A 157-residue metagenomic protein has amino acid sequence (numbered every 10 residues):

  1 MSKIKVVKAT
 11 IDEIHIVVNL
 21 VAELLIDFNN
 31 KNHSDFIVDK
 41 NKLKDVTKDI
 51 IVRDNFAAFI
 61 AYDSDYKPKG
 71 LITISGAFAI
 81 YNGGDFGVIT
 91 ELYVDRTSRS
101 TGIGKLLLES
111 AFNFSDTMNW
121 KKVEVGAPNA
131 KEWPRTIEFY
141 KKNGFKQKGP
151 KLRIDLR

Functional and structural regions predicted by a protein language model:
K5-N19: A short beta-loop-alpha structural element at the N-terminal edge of CoA-dependent acyl/N-acetyltransferase catalytic
A22-V46: Conserved GNAT-fold acetyl-CoA-binding loop/helix
A58-I60, K67-G76, V88: Conserved beta-strand in the GNAT
Y62, E91-R99: A short, internal acetyl-CoA/4′-phosphopantetheine-binding micro-motif in the GNAT/acyltransferase core
A79-D85: A short, polar/charged loop-to-alpha-helix boundary motif
D95, L106-K122, K146: Conserved acyl-CoA
R99, K122-T136, D155-L156: Conserved beta-strand-loop-alpha-helix junction that forms the acyl-donor binding cleft
K105, N129-G149: Conserved active-site alpha-helix within GNAT-family acetyltransferase domains
